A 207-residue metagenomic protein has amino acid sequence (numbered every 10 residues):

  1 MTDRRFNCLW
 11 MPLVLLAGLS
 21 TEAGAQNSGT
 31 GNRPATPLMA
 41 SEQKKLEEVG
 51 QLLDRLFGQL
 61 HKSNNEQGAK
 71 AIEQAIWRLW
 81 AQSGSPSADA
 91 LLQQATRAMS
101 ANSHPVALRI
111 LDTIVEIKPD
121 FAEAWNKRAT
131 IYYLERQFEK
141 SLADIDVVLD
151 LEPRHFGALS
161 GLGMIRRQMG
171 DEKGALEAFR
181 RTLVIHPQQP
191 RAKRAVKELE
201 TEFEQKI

Functional and structural regions predicted by a protein language model:
T2, E22-D89: N-terminal leader/linker segments that initiate helical-solenoid repeat arrays
S28-E47, A71, R78, E177 (+1 more regions): Terminal, low-structured helical/coil segments at or just beyond the last alpha-helical repeat
L60-N64, W77, V115, L149 (+2 more regions): A conserved position within tetratricopeptide repeats
S85-G157: Alpha-helical adaptor scaffolds
S100, L134, Q168-M169, E198-Q205: Register position in tetratricopeptide repeats
R128-A129, E135, L162, M169 (+1 more regions): Residue-level signature of tetratricopeptide-repeat
